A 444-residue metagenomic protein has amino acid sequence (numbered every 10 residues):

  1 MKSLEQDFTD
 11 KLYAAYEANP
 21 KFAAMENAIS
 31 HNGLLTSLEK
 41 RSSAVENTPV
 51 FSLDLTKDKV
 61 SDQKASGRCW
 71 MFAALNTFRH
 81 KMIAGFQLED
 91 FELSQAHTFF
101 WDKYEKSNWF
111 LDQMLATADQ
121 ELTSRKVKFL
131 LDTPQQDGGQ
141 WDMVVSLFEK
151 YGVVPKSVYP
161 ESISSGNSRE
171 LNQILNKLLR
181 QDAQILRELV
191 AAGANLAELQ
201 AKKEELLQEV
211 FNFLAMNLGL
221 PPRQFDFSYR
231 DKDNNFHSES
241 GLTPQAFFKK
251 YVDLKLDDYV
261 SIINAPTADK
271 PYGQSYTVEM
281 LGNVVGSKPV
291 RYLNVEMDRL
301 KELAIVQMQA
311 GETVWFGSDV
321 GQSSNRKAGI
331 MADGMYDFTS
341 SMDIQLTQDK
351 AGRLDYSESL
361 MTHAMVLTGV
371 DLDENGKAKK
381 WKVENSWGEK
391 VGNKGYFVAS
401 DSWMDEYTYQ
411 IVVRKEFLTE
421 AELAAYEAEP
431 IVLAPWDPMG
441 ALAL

Functional and structural regions predicted by a protein language model:
K2-D58: N-terminal regions that are enriched for targeting/export leaders and immediately downstream pro/stem segments
K2-F22, F72-L75, L88, S400 (+3 more regions): Bimodal feature
A44-V314, V391-K394, D401: Active-site nucleophile-adjacent alpha helix/oxyanion-hole segment immediately C-terminal to the catalytic cysteine
C69, F148, D355-G388: Catalytic nucleophile-His microenvironment captured as a short glycine-rich beta-strand/loop that brackets
F72, F316-D319, T368: Short His-Asn-centered micro-motif
S287-T362: Long, positively charged binding patches that form subdomain-scale interaction surfaces for polyanionic ligands
V320-N325, I330-Q348, D371-E374, W381-V391 (+1 more regions): Active/binding-pocket-proximal capping segment
D373-L444: Conserved catalytic-core surface of thiol
